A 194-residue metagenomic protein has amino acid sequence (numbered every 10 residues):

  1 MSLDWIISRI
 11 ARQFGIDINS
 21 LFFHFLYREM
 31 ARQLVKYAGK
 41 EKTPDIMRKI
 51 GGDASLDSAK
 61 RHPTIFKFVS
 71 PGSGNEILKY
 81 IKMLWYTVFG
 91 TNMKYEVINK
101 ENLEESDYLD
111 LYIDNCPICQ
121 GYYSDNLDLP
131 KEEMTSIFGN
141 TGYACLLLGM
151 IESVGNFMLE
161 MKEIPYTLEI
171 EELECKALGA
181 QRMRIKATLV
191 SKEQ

Functional and structural regions predicted by a protein language model:
M1-L146, E160-R182, V190-Q194: N-terminal accessory segment detector
V154-L159: Flexible helix-coil linker/hinge segments at domain or subdomain boundaries
